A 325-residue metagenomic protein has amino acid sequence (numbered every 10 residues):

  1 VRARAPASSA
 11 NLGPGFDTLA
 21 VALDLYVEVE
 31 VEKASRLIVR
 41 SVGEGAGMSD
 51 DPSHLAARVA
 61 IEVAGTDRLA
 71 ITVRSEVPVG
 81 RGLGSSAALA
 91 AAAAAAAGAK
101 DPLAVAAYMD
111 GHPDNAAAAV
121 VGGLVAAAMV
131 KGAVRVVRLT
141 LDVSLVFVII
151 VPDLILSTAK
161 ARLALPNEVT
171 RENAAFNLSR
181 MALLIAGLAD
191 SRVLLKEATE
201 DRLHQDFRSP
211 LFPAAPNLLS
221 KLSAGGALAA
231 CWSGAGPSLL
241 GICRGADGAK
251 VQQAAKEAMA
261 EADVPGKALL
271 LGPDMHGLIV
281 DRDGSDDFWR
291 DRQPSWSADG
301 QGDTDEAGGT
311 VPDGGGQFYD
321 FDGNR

Functional and structural regions predicted by a protein language model:
V1-R81, A99, M275-R282, D287-R292 (+5 more regions): ATP-binding N-lobe of GHMP and related small-molecule kinases
S9-L12, A20-L23, G82, M109-G111 (+6 more regions): Solvent-exposed alpha-helices and their adjacent loops that cap or buttress functional pockets in soluble metabolic
L23-L25, L83-P102, V120-V125, V130: DPxDG-like acidic metal-binding loop motif
K33, M129, P152, G241-G245: Short beta-strand-to-loop capping motifs
A34-R36, G65-A70, A96-Y108, K131-R135 (+1 more regions): Phosphate-handling active-site elements
D101-V146, P210, P216, A230-W232 (+1 more regions): Alpha/beta catalytic cores of group-transfer enzymes, especially the acyltransferase/condensing modules of polyketide
V148-P210: Active-site rim beta-loop-alpha module in soluble metabolic enzymes
G187-E306, D313-R325: Glycine-rich, charge-dense phosphate/pyrophosphate-binding loop(s) and the adjacent flexible "lid"/catalytic subdomain
